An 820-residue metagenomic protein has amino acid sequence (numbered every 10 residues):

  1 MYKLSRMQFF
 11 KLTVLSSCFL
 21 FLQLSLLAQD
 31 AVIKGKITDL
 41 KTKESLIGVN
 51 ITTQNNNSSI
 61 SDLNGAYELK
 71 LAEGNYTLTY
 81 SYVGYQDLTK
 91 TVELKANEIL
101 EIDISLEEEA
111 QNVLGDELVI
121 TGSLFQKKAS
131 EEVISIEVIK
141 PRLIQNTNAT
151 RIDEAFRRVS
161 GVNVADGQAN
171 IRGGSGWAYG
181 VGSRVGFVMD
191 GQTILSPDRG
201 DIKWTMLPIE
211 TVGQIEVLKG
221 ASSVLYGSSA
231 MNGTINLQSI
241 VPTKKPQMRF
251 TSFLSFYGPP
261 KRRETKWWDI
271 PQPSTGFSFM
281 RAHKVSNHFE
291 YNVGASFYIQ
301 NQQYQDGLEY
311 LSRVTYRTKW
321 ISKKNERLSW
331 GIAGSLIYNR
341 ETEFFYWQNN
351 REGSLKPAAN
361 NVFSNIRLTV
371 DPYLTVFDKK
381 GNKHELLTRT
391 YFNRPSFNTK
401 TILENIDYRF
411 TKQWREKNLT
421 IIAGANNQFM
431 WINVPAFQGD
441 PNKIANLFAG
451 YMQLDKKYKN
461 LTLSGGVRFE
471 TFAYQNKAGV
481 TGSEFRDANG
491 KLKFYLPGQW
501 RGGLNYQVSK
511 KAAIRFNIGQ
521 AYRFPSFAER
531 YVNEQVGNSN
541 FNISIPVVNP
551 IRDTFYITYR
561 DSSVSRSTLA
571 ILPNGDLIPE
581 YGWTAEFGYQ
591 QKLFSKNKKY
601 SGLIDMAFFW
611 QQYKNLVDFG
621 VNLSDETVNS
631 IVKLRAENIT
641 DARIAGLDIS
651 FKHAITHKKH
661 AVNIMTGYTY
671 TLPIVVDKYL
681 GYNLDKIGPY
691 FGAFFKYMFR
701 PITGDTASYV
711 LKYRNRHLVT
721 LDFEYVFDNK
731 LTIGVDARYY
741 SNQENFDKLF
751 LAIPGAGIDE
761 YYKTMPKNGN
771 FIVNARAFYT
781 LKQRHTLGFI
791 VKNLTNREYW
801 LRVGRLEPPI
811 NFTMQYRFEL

Functional and structural regions predicted by a protein language model:
T38, N50-T52, Y82-V83, I99-L143: Short, acidic, small-residue-rich periplasmic hinge/interaction motif at the N-terminus of Gram-negative outer-membrane
N56-A66: Short, acidic Ser/Thr/Gly-rich low-complexity loop/linker segments typical of extracellular and cell-surface proteins
E68-K70, Q192-K219: Short acidic/polar hinge/loop motifs at secondary-structure boundaries that mediate gating or recognition
D153-Q192, S196: Extracytoplasmic beta-strand/coil segments of soluble accessory domains associated with Gram-negative outer-membrane
S252, E385-T390, R515, V547-K633: Membrane-embedded beta-barrel scaffold of Gram-negative outer-membrane proteins
A282, L454, R501, N505 (+3 more regions): Conserved C-terminal beta-signal and adjacent last beta-strands/turns of outer-membrane beta-barrel proteins
Q300-H384, T388-N405, F437: Flexible loop and strand-edge segments within Gram-negative outer membrane beta-barrel domains
K599-Y613, N622, S630-K748: Gram-negative outer-membrane beta-barrel transporters
